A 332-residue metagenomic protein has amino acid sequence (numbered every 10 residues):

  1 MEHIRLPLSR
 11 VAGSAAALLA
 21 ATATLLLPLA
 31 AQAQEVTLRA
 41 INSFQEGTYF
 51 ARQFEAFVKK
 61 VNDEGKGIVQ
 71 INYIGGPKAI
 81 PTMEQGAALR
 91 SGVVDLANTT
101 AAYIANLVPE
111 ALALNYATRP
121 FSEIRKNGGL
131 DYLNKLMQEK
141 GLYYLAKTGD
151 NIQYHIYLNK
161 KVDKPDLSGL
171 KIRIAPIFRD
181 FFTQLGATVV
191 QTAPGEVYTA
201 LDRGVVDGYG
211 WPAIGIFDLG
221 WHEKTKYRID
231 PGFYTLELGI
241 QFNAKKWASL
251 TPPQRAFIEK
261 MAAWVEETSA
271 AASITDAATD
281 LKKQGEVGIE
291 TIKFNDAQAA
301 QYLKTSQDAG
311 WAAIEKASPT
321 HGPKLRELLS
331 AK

Functional and structural regions predicted by a protein language model:
E2, A16, Q34-F121, M137-K332: N-terminal secretory/targeting leader peptides
E2-L19: Bacterial N-terminal signal peptides that target proteins for export
A20-A21, A31: Cleavable N-terminal signal peptides
A21-A23, K304: Intrinsically disordered/low-complexity terminal segments and short unstructured peptides
L26-A33: Sec/Tat signal peptide C-region and signal peptidase I cleavage site
R125-Q138: Signature of the catalytic double-stranded beta-helix
